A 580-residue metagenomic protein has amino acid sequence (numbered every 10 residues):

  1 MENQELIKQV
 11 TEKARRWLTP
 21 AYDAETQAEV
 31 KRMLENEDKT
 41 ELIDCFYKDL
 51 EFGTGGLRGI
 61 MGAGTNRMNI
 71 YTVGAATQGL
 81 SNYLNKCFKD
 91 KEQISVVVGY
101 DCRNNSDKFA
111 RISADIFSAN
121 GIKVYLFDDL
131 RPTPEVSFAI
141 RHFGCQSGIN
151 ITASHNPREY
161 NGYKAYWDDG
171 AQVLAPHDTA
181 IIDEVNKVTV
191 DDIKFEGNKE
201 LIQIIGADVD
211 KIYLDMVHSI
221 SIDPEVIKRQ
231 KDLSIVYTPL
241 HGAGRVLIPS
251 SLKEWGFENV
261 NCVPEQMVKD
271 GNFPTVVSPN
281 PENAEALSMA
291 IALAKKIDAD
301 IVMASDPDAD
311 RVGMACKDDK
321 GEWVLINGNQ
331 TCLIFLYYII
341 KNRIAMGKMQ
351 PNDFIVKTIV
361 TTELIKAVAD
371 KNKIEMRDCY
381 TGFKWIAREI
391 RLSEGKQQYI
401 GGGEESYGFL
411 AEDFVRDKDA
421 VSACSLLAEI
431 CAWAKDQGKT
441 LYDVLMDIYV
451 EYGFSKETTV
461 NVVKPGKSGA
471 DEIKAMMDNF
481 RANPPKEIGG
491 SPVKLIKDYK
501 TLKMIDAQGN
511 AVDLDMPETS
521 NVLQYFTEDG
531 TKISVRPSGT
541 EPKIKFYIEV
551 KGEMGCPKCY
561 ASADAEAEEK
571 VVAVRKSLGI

Functional and structural regions predicted by a protein language model:
Q4-S113, Q203-D232, A243: An N-terminal, well-structured beta->alpha segment
W17, A21, E25, E41-C45 (+3 more regions): Gly/Ser/Thr-enriched, mixed-charge loops and adjacent short helices that form phosphate/oxyanion-binding elements
F46-N66, A153-N156, P239-S251, P307 (+3 more regions): Conserved phosphate/anionic-ligand binding catalytic regions in large, soluble enzymes, centered on
E51-R67, K91-V97, D115-A119, T189-D208 (+2 more regions): Gly-rich Lys/Arg/Thr-decorated short loops/hinges at beta-loop-alpha junctions or inter-strand turns that position
V97-Y160, E258-G313: N-terminal small/polar loop signature for handling phosphorylated ligands or for N-terminal nucleophile
F109-F117, Y160-W167, D310-Q330, I365: Short Gly/Thr/Asp-enriched flexible loops that form oxyanion-binding sites at enzyme active sites
Y166-K194, N329-N352, K357-A367, A420: Glycine-rich phosphate-binding loop plus the immediately following alpha-helix
K295, A299-I301, E322-V324, N342-R536 (+3 more regions): Phosphate-binding and adjacent anionic-ligand microenvironments
